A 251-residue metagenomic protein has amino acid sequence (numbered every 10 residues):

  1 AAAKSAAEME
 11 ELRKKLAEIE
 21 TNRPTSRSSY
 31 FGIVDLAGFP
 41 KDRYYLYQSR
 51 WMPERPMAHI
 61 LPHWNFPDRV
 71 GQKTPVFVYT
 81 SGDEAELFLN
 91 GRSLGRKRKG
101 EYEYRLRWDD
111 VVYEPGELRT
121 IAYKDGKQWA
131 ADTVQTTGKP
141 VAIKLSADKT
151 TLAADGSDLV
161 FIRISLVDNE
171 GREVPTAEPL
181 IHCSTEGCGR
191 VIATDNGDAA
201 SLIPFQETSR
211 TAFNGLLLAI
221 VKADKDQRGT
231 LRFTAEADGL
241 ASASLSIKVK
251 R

Functional and structural regions predicted by a protein language model:
A1-G100, L106-Q128: Extended substrate-binding grooves/exosites of carbohydrate-active enzymes
F66-G71, T151-V160: Short, solvent-exposed loop/linker segments at the N-terminal edge of repeated beta-sheet extracellular domains
V76-Y79, I121, S157-P175, L231-A235: Beta-strand-rich structural segments
K99, V141-L145, C183-S201: Short aromatic-acidic-glycine turn motif
R107-Y113, F205-K225: Short, hydrophobic beta-strand segments
Y113-E117, S157-L159, D226-T230: Extracellular Ig-like/FN3 beta-sandwich strand-entry sites
Y123-D125, E236-L240: Beta-strand-rich extracellular modules
K127-G138, A241-V249: Edge beta-strands of extracellular beta-sandwich domains
